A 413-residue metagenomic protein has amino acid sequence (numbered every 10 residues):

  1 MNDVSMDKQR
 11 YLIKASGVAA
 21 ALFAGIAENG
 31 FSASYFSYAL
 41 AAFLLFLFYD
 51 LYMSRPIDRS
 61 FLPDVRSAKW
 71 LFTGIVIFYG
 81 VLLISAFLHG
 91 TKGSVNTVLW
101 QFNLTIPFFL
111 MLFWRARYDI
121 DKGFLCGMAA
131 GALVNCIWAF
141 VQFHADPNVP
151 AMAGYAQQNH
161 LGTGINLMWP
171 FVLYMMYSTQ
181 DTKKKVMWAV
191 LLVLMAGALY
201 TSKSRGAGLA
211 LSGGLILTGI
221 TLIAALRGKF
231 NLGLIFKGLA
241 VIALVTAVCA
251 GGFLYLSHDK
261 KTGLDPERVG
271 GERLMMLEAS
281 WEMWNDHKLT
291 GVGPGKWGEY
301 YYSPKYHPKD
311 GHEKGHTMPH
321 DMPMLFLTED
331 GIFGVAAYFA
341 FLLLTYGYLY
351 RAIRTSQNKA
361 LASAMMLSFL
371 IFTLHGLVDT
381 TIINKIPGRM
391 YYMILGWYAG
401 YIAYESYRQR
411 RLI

Functional and structural regions predicted by a protein language model:
M1-I84, I106, F113-A129, M175-V186 (+2 more regions): Transmembrane signal-anchor hairpin modules in multi-pass inner-membrane enzymes, especially those that act on
A19-L22, A42-L45, L83, F102-L110 (+11 more regions): Alpha-helical transmembrane segments of multi-pass inner-membrane proteins
F23-S32, L327-D330, L361-A399: Membrane helix-loop boundary segments at the extracytoplasmic
G30-A39, N96-W100, A153-M168, G206-A207 (+3 more regions): Membrane-interface micro-motifs in multi-pass membrane enzymes
G30-F31, F87-N96, N148-G154, Y200-R205 (+1 more regions): Membrane-interface helix caps and helix-loop-helix hairpins in membrane proteins
A196, W281, L289, H312-L349: A conserved mid-to-late transmembrane alpha helix and its immediate loop/hinge that forms the functional core
T201, G219-V269, E278-D286, P294: A membrane-periplasm/extracellular boundary helix in multi-pass inner-membrane enzymes that assemble envelope glycans
P266-M275, T290-D330: Long extracytoplasmic/lumenal interhelical loops at the membrane interface of multi-pass membrane proteins
